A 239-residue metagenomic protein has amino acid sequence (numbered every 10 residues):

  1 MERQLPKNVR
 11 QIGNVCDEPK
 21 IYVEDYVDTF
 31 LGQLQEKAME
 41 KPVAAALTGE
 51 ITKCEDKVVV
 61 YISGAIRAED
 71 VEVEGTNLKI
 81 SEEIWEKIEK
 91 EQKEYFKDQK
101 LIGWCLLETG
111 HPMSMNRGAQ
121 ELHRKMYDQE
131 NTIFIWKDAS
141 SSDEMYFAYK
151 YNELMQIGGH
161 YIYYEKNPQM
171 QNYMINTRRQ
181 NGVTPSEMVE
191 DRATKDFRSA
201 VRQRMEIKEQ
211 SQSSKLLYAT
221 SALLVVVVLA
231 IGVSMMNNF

Functional and structural regions predicted by a protein language model:
M1-G103, E108-A193, T220, L224-M236: N-terminal beta-strand/alpha-helix entry module and adjacent surface of metal-dependent catalytic domains
P185-E209: Membrane-proximal, non-transmembrane alpha-helical segments
V201-F239: C-terminal single-pass membrane-anchor helix
